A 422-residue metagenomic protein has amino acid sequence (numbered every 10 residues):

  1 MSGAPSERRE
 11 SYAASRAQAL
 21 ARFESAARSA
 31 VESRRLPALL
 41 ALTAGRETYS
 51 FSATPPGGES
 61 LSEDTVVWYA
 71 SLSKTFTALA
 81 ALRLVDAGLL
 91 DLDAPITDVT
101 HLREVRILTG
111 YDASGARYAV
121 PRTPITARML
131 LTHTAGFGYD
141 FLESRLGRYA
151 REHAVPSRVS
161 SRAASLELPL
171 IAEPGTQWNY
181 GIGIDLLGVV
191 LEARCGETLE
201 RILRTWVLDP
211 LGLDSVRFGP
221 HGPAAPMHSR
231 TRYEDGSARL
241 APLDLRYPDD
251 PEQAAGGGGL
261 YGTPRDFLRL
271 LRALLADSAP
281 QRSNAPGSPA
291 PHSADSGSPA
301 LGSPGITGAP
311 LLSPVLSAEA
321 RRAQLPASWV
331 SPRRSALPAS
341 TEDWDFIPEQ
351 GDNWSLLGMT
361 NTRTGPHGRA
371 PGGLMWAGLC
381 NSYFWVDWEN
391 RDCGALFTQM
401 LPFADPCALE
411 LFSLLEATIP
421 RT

Functional and structural regions predicted by a protein language model:
A13-Y69, L89, I107-A116, A370: Short, conserved catalytic-motif segment at the N-terminal edge
A19, F23, Y69, S73 (+5 more regions): Hydrophobic (often cysteine-bearing) scaffold residues that line and stabilize catalytic clefts of nucleotide/cofactor
E24-A27, W68-I96, L187-E192, F267-L270 (+1 more regions): Active-site SXXK
V31, V85-D86, L166: Alpha-helix C-terminal capping/helix-coil junction sites
P37, T100, R106-N284, H292-D295 (+1 more regions): Short, surface-exposed loop or secondary-structure junction motifs that flank catalytic or metal-binding residues
S355-C393, F397-P402, E416: Low-complexity, glycine/alanine/valine/leucine- and proline-rich hydrophobic stretches
Q399-T422: Generic C-terminus detector
